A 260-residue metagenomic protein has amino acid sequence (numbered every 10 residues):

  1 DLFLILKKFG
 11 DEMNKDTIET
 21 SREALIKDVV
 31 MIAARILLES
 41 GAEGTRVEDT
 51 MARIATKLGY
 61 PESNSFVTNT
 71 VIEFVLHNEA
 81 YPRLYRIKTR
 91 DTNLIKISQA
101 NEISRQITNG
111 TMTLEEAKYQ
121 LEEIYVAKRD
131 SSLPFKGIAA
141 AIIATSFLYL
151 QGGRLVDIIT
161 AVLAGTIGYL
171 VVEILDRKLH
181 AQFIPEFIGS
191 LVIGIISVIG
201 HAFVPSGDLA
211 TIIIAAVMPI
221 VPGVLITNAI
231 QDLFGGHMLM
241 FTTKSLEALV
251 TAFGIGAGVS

Functional and structural regions predicted by a protein language model:
L2-T113: Soluble N-terminal domains of membrane-associated systems
S40-G41, I54, L58, I103-G110 (+5 more regions): Change "in soluble alpha/beta enzymes" to "in soluble alpha/beta proteins
T89-I159, L246-G256, S260: Alpha-helical transmembrane segments and their cytosolic membrane-interface
E123, G168-L179, T227-L239: C-terminal ends of transmembrane helices
D130-A210, I214: Core alpha-helical transmembrane segments of integral membrane proteins
A202-S260: Generic detector of multi-pass transmembrane helix bundles and their immediately adjacent loops in polytopic membrane
